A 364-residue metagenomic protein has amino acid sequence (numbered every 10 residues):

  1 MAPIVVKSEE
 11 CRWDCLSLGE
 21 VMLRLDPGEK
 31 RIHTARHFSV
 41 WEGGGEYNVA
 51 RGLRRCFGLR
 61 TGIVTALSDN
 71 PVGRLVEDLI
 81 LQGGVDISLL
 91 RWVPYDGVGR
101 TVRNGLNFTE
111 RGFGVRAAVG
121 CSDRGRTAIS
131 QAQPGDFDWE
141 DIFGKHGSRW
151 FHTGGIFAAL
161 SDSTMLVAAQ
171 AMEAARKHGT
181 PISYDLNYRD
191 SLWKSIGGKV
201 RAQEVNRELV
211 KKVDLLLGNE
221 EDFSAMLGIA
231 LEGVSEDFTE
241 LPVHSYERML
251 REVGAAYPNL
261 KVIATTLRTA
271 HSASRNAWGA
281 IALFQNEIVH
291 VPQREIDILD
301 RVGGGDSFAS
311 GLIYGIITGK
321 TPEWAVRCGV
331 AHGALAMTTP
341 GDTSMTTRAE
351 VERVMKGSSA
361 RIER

Functional and structural regions predicted by a protein language model:
M1-H33: Positively charged, low-complexity intrinsically disordered leader regions
H37-Y47, T65-S68, R91-G99, D300-G304 (+1 more regions): Active-site nucleophile and cofactor-binding loops and adjacent substrate-binding regions of central metabolic enzymes
W41, N48-R60, Q82, G315-T318: Alpha-helix C-terminal capping segments
F57, K177-G179: Helix C-cap/helix->beta junction micro-motif
R60-G155, V351-R364: Conserved N-terminal subdomain of the carbohydrate kinase-like
T61, I87, I182-Y184, L217: Hydrophobic beta-strand scaffold residues
H178, R189-Q285: Conserved phosphate/ATP/ADP-binding segment of small-molecule kinases
A273, V289-S358, I362: Conserved post-catalytic alpha-helical subdomain immediately downstream of the catalytic base and nucleotide-binding
